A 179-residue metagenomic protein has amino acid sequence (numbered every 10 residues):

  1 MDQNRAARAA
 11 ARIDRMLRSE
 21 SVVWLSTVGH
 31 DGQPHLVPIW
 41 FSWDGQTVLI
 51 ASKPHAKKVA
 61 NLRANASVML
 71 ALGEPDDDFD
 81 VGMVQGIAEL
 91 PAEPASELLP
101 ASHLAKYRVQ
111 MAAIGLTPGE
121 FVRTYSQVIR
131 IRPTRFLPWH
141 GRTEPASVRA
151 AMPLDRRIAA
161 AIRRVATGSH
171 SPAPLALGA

Functional and structural regions predicted by a protein language model:
M1-R5, D80-A179: Charged, gly/pro-rich active-site loop segments
M1-W24: Short, basic/aromatic recognition patches
A10, H55-A56: Structural motif corresponding to alpha-helix initiation and N-cap regions
I13, S21, Q46, D80 (+1 more regions): A generic secondary-structure signal marking the coil-to-beta-strand transition
L17-R18, R63-A64, V122: Alpha-helix boundary recognition
E20-P54, A60-L62, V68-E74, V81-V84: Short beta-strand segments
S21-V22, S67, A112, F136: Generic structural signal for secondary-structure transition and capping sites
